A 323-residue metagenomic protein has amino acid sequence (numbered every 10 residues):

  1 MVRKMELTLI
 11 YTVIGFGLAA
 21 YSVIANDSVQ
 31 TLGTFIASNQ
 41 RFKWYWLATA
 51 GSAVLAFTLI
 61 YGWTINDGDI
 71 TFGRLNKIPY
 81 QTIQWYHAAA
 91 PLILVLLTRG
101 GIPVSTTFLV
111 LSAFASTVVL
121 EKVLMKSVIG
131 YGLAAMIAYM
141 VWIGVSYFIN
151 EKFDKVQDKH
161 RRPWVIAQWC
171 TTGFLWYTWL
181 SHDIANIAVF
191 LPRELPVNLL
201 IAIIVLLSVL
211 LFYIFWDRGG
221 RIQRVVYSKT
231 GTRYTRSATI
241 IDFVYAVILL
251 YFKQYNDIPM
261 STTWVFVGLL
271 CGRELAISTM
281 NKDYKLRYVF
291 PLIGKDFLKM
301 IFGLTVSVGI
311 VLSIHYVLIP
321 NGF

Functional and structural regions predicted by a protein language model:
M1-F323: Multi-pass alpha-helical transmembrane bundle typical of ion/small-solute transporters and intramembrane aspartyl
